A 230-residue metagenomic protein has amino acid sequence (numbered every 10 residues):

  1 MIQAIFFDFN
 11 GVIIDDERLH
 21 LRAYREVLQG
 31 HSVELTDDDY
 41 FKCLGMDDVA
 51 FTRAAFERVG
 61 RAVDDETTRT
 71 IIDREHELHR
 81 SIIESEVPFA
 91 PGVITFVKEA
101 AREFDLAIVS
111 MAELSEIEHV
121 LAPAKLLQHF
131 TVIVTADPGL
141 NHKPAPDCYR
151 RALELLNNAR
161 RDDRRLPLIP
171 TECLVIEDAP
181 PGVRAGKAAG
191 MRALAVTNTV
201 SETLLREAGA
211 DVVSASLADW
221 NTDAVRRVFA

Functional and structural regions predicted by a protein language model:
M1-K42: Active-site neighborhood of HAD-like aspartate-dependent phosphohydrolases
M1-Q3, E66, K98, L114 (+1 more regions): Asp-based, Mg2+/Mn2+-dependent phosphohydrolase catalytic module
V27-L28, V49-V63, V120, A152-E154: Helix-loop "lid/cap" segments that line or gate small-molecule binding pockets
G30-V33, V59-V63, K125-H129: Short helix-capping segments at alpha-helix termini
V33-F41, R61-I71, D162-P170: Short, surface-exposed acidic
M46, L78, S85, R102-E103 (+1 more regions): Structured helix-beta-strand junction loops
E57-I94, K98: Metal-dependent phosphoesterase signature
E103-F104, G190: Glycine-centered short loops/turns at secondary-structure junctions
